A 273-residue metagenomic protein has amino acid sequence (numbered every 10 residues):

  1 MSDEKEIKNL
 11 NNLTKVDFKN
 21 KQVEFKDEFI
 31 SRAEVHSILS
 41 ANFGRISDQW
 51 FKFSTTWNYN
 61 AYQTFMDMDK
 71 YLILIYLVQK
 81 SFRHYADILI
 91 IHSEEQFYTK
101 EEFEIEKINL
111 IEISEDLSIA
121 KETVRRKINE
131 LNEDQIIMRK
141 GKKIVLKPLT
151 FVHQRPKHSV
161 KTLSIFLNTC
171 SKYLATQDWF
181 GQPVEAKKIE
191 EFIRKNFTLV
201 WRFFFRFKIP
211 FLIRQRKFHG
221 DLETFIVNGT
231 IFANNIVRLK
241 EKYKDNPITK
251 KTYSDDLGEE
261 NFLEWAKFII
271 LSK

Functional and structural regions predicted by a protein language model:
S2-Y71, I75, A175-F225, G229: N-terminal leader segment of winged-helix/HTH proteins
T64-Y71, K80-E95, K217-F225, N234-K250: Short helix-coil-helix linker/hinge
H92-E95, N109, K142-F166: Short, cationic-aromatic polyanion-contact patches
T99-E115, L131, Y253-K273: A short alpha-helical element within helix-turn-helix/winged-helix DNA-binding domains across DNA-binding proteins
E122-T123, N129: Key DNA-contact positions within bacterial/archaeal DNA-binding proteins
N132-K142: A short, conserved structural fragment
S164-Q177: Histidine- and aromatic-rich ligand-binding microenvironments
